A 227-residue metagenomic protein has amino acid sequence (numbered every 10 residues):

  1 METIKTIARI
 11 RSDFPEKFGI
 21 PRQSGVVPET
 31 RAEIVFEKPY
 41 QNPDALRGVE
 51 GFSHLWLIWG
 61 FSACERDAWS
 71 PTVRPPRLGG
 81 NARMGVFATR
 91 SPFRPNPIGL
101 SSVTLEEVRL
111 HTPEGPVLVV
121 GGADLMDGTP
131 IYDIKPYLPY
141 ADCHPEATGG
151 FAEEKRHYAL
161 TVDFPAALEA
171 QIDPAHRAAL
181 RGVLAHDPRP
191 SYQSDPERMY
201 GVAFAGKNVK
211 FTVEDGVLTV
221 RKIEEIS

Functional and structural regions predicted by a protein language model:
M1-I98, L110-S227: Mixed-charge, low-complexity intrinsically disordered regions
R11, V103-E106: Conserved positions in beta-strands of structured domains
